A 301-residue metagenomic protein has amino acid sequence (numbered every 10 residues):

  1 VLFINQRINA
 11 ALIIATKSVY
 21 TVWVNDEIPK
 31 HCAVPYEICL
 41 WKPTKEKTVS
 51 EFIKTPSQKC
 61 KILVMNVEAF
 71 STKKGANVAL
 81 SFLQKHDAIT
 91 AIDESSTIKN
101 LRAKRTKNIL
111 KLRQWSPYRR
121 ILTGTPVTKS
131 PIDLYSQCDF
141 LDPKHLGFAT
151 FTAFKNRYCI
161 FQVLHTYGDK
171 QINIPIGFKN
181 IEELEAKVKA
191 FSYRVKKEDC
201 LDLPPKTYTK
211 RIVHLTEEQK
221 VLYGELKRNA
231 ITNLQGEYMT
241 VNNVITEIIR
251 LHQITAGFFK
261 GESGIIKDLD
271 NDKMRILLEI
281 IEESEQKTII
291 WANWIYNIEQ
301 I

Functional and structural regions predicted by a protein language model:
V1-N9, N108-L110, L141: Walker A/P-loop NTP-binding motif
R7-K30, T128-D133, N293-I298: Conserved Walker A/P-loop ATP-binding site and its immediately adjacent core in helicase/helicase-like ATPase domains
S18, C39-V49, V67-T72, T97-R102 (+1 more regions): Conserved helicase motor
V19-T44, L141-H145: Conserved helix-turn-beta segment of the N-terminal RecA-like "Helicase ATP-binding" lobe in SF1/SF2 helicases
K47-L63: Conserved motor-coupling elements within RecA-like helicase/translocase cores
V64-F70, N77-Q84, A103-P117, G147-Q286: Inter-lobe coupling linker of SF2 helicases/translocases
D93-E94: Walker B catalytic acidic pair
P117-P131, D139: Conserved helicase ATPase motor motifs in RecA-like P-loop NTPase domains
